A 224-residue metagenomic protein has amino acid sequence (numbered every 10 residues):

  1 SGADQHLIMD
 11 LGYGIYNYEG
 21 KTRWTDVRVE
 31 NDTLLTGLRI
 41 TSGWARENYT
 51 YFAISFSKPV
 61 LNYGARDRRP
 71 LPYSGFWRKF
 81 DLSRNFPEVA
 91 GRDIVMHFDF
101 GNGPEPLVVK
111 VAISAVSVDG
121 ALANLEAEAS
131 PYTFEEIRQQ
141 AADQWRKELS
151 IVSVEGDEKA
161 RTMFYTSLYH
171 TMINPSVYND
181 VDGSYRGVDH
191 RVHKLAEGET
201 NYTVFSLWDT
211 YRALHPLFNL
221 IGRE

Functional and structural regions predicted by a protein language model:
S1-Y202: Beta-sandwich/jelly-roll carbohydrate-recognition scaffolds of carbohydrate-active enzymes
T171, E197-E224: Substrate-binding cleft of carbohydrate-active enzyme catalytic domains
